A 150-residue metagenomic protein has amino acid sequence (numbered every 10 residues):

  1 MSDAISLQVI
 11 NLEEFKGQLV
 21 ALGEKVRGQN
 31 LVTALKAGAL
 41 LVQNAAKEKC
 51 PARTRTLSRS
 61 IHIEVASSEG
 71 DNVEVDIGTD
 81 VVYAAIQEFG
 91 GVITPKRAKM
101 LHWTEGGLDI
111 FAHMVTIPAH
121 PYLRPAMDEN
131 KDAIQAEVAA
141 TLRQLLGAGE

Functional and structural regions predicted by a protein language model:
M1-A84, K96-E150: Short, Lys/Arg-rich flexible segments
Q87-G90: Short, conserved beta-strand/beta-arch hydrophobic-aromatic motifs that form part of recognition grooves or interface
